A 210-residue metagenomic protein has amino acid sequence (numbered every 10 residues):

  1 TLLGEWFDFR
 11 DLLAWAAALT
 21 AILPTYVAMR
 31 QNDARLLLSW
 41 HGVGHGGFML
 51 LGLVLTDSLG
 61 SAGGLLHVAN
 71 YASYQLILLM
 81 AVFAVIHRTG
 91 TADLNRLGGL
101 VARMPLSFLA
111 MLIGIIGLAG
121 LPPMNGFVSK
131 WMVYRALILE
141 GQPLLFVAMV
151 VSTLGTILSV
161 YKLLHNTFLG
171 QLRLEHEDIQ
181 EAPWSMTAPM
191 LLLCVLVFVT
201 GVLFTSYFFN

Functional and structural regions predicted by a protein language model:
T1-S185, L196-V202: Hydrophobic transmembrane alpha-helices and their helix-loop junctions in integral membrane proteins
A136, Y207-N210: Membrane-interfacial helical/loop segments at transmembrane boundaries in membrane proteins
L191: Active-site and adjacent substrate-binding regions of carbohydrate-active enzymes
